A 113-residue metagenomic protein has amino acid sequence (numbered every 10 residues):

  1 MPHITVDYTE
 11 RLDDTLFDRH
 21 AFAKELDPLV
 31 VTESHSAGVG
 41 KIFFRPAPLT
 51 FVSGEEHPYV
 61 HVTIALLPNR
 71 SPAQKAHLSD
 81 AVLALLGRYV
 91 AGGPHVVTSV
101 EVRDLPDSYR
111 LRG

Functional and structural regions predicted by a protein language model:
M1-G113: A domain-level signal for the structural core that forms small-molecule/cofactor-binding pockets and catalytic centers
